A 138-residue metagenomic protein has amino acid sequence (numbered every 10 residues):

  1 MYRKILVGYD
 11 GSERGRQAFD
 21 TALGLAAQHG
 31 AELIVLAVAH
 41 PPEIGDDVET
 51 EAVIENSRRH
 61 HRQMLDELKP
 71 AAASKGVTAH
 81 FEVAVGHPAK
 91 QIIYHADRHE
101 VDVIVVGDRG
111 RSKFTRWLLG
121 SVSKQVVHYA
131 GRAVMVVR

Functional and structural regions predicted by a protein language model:
R3-E49: Small/aliphatic-rich secondary-structure junction motif
L23, R62, D66-A73: Class I S-adenosyl-L-methionine
G24, Y94-R138: Gly/Ser-rich helix-loop-strand patches that form or flank binding pockets for ribonucleotide-derived cofactors
A31-E32, V77, V101, R132: Short glycine/serine/threonine/alanine-rich loop segments
I34, H80, M135: Conserved beta-strand positions in the Rossmann-like core of class I SAM-dependent methyltransferases
P42-E43, A89, K113: Generic structural signal for helix capping and beta-alpha/helix-loop junctions
E51-Q63: A short acidic, glycine-rich active-site loop that binds or catalyzes chemistry on phosphate/adenosine moieties
P70-I104: Structural beta-alpha unit
